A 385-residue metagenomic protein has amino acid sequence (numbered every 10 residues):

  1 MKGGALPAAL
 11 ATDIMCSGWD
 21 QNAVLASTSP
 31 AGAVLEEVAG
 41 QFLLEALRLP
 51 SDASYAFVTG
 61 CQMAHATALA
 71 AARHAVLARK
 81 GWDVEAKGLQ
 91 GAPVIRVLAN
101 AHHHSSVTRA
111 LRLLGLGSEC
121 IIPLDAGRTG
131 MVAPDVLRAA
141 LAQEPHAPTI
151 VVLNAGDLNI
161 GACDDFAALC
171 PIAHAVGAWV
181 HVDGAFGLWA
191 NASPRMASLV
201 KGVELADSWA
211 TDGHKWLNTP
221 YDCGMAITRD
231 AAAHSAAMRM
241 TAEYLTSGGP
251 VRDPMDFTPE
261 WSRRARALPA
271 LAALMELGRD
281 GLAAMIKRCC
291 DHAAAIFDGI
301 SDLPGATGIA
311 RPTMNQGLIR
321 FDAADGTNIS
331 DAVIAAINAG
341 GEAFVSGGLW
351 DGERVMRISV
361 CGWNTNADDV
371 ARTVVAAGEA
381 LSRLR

Functional and structural regions predicted by a protein language model:
M1-D52, A343, C361, T365 (+1 more regions): N-terminal entrance/gating region of PLP-dependent enzymes' catalytic architecture
L43-L44, A53-T59, M63-L77: Active-site-proximal alpha-helical scaffold in enzymes
A64, A70-S235: Conserved PLP-enzyme active-site core in the AAT-like
A192, K201-S301: Active-site C-terminal subdomain of aminotransferase-like
T307-I337: Conserved PLP-binding catalytic core of the aspartate aminotransferase-like
R311, Q316, A339-R357: Conserved PLP cofactor-binding pocket of PLP-dependent enzymes
W350-R385: PLP-dependent enzyme catalytic core of the Aspartate aminotransferase-like
